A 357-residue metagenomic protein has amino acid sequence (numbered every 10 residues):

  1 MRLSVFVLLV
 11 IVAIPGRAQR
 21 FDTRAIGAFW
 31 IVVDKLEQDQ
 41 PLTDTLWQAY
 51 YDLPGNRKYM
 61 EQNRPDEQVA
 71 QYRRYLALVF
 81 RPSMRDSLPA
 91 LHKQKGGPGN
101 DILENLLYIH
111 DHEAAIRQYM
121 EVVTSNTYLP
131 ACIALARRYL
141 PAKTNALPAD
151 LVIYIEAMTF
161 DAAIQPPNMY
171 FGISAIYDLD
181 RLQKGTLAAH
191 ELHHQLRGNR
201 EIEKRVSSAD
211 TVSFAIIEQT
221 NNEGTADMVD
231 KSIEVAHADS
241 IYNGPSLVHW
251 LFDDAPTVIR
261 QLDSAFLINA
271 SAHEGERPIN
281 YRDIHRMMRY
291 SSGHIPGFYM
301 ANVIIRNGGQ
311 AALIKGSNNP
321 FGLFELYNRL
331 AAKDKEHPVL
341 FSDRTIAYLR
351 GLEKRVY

Functional and structural regions predicted by a protein language model:
M1-D22: Bacterial Sec-dependent N-terminal signal peptides
Q19-G96, P338-I346: N-terminal mature-domain "stem" immediately C-terminal to a signal peptide or N-terminal signal-anchor/transmembrane
R20-G55, Y139, R200-L267, A332-L340: Post-HExxH zinc-binding segment in Zn-dependent metallohydrolases
L36, L192, L196, V229-E234 (+3 more regions): Generic structural signal for hydrophobic core residues of well-folded globular domains
Q40-T43, A146, A236-S240, R306-K315: Substrate-binding/catalytic groove segments of enzymes that remodel or degrade extracellular structural polymers
S83-V248: Acidic/His-rich structured neighborhood in mature extracellular/periplasmic domains
G244-Y357: Pan-zinc metallopeptidase signature
